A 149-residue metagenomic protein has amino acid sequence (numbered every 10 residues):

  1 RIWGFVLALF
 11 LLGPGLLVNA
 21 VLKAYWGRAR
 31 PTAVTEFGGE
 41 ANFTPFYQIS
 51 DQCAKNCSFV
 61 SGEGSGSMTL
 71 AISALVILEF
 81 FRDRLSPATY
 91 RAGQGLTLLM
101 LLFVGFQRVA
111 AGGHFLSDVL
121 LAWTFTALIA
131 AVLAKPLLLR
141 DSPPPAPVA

Functional and structural regions predicted by a protein language model:
R1-A24, Y90, Q94: Interfacial segments of alpha-helical transmembrane regions
L16, W26-A29, L78: Short, well-ordered alpha-helical segments in soluble proteins
K23, R28-R30, R108: Basic side chains
G27-C53: Membrane-interface interhelical connector segments
F43-A149: Membrane-embedded catalytic cores of phosphoryl/pyrophosphoryl-handling enzymes
